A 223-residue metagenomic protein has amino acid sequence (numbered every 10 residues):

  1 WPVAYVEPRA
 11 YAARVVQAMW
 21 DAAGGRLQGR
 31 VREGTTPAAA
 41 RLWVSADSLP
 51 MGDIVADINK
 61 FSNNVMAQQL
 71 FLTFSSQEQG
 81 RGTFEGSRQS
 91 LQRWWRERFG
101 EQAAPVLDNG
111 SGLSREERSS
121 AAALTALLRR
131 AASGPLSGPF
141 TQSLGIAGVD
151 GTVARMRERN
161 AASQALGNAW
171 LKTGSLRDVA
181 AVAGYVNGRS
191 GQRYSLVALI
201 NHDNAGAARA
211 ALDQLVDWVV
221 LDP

Functional and structural regions predicted by a protein language model:
W1-P139: A small/polar active-site loop signature that marks catalytic segments
S90, W95, G100-P223: C-terminal soluble interaction/assembly domains
